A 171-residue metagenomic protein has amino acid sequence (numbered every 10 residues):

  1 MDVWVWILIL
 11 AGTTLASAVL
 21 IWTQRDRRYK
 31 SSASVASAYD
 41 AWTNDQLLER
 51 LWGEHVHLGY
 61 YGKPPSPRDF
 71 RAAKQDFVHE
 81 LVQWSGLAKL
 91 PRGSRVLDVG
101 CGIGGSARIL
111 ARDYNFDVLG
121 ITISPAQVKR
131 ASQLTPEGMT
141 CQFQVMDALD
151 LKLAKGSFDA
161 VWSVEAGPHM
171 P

Functional and structural regions predicted by a protein language model:
D2-E49: N-terminal auxiliary segments of SAM/dcSAM-dependent transferases
V35, W42, K74-L81, W162: Alpha-helical packing segments of well-folded alpha/beta enzyme cores
G53-Y61: A conserved beta-strand->alpha-helix junction
K63-A72: Class I SAM-dependent methyltransferase Rossmann-like catalytic core, especially the SAM/SAH-binding loop
R71-R92: Conserved alpha-helix/loop element of class I SAM-dependent methyltransferases that forms part of the SAM/SAH-binding
R95-L97, I103-D150: Class I SAM-dependent methyltransferase SAM/SAH-binding core
L149-V161: A short acidic, Gly/Pro-enriched loop at the edge of an enzyme's catalytic core that lines a small-molecule cofactor
A160-P171: A short SAM/SAH-binding and catalytic strip from SAM-dependent methyltransferases
